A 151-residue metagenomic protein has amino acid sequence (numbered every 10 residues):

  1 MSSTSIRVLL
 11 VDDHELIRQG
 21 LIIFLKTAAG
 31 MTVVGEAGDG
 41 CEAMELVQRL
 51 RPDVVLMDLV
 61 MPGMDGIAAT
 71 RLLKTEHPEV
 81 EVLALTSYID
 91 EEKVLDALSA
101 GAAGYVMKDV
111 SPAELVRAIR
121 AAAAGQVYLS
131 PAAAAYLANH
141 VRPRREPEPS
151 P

Functional and structural regions predicted by a protein language model:
T4-I17, L21-L25: Conserved acidic segment of CheY-like receiver
D12, D58, T86: Active-site residues of response regulator receiver
G30-G38, L46: Short hydrophobic/Thr-rich beta-strand motif most characteristic of the beta2 strand and flanking loop of CheY-like
D39-E42, M64-A68: Acidic catalytic/metal-coordinating carboxylates
E45, I67-E79: Short amphipathic alpha-helix used as the core "switch/output" element in two-component signaling
L50-L56: Active-site beta3 strand of CheY-like receiver
M61: Receiver (REC) domain active-site loop signature in two-component systems and cognate sites in sensor histidine kinases
E92-S99, G104, K108-P151: Short, flexible helix-to-coil linker/hinge segments that flank and couple to helix-turn-helix
